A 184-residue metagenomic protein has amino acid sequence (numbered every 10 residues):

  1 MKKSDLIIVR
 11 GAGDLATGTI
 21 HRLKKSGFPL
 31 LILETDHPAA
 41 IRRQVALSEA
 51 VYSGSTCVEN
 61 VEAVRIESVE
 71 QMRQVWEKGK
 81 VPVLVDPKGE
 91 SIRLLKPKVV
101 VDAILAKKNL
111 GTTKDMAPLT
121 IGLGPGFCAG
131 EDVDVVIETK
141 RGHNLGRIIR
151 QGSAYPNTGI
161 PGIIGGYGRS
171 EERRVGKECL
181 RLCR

Functional and structural regions predicted by a protein language model:
K2-R184: Well-ordered secondary-structure scaffolds
